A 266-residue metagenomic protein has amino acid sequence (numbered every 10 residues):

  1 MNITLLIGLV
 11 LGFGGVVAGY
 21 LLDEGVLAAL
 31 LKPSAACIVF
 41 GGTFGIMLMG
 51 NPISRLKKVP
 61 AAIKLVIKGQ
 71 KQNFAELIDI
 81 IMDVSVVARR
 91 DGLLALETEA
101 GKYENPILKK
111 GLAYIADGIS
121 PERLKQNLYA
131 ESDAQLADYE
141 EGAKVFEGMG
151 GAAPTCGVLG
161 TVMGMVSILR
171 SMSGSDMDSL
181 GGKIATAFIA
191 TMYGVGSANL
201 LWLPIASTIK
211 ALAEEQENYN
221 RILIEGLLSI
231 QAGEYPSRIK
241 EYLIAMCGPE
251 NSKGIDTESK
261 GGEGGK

Functional and structural regions predicted by a protein language model:
M1-I7: Membrane-entry signal-anchor segments at the cytosolic-membrane interface, especially the N-terminal signal anchor
T4, G15-G142, Q216-K266: Large intracellular
I7-V10, G14-L27, A134-L212: Helix-termination/interfacial motifs at the ends of transmembrane alpha-helices
